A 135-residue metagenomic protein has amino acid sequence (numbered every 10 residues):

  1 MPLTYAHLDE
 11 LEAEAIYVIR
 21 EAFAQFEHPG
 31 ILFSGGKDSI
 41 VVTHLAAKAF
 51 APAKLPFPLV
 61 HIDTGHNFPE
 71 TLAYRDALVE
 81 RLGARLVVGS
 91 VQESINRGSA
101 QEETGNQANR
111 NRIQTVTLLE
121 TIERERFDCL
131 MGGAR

Functional and structural regions predicted by a protein language model:
M1-R135: ATP-dependent adenylation/nucleotidyltransferase module used to activate substrates
